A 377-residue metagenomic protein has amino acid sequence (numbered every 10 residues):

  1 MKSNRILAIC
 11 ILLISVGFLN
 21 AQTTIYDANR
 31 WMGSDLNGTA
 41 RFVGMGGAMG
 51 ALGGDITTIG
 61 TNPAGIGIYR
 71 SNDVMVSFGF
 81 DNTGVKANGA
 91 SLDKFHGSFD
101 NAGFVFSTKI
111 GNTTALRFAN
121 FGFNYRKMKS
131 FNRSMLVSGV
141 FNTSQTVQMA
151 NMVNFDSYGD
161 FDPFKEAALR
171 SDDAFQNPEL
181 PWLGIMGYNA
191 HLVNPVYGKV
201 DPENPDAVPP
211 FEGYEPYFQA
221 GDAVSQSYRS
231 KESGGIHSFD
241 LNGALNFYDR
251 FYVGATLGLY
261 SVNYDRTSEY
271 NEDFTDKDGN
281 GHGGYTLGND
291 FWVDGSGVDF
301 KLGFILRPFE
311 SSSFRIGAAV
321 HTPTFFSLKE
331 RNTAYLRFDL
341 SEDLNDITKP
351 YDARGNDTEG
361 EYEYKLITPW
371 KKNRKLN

Functional and structural regions predicted by a protein language model:
M1-Y26: Bacterial Sec-dependent N-terminal signal peptides
L7, I11, R30, S34-N37 (+1 more regions): Generic hydrophobic-segment detector
C10-S15, N37, I68, H96 (+2 more regions): A generic structural signal for short, solvent-exposed coil/turn residues that cap or connect secondary-structure
V16, G84, S91, D276-D278 (+1 more regions): Short, intrinsically disordered/low-complexity patches at protein termini and at juxtamembrane boundaries
G17-F18, G89-K94, E232: Short secondary-structure transition/capping motifs
Q22-N37, F42-V43, S107-N377: Outer-membrane beta-barrel porins/channels
A40, L52-T61, I66-N142, H237: Outer-membrane beta-barrel translocator/receptor signature
